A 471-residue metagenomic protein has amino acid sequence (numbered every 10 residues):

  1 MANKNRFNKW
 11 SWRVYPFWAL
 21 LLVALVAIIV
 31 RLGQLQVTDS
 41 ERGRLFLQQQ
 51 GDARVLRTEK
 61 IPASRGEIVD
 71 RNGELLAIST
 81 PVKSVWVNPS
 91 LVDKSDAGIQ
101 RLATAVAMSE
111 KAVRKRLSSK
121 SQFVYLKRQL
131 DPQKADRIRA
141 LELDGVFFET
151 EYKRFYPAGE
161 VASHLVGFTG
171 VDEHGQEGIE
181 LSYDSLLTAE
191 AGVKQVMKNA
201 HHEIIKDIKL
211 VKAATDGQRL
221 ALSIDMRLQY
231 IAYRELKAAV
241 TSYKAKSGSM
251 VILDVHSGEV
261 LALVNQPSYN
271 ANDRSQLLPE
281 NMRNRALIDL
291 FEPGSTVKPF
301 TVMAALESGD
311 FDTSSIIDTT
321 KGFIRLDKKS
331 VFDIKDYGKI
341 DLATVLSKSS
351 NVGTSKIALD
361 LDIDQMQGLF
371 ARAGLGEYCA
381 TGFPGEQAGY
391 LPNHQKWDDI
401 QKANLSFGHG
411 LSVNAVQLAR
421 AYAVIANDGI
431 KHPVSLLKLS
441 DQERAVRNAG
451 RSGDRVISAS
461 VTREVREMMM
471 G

Functional and structural regions predicted by a protein language model:
M1-R274, D364-G376: Periplasmic/cell-envelope proteins involved in peptidoglycan metabolism and beta-lactam response
A77, K198-I208, M250-S295, F300-G471: Beta-lactam-recognizing serine transpeptidase/beta-lactamase-like catalytic domain environment
